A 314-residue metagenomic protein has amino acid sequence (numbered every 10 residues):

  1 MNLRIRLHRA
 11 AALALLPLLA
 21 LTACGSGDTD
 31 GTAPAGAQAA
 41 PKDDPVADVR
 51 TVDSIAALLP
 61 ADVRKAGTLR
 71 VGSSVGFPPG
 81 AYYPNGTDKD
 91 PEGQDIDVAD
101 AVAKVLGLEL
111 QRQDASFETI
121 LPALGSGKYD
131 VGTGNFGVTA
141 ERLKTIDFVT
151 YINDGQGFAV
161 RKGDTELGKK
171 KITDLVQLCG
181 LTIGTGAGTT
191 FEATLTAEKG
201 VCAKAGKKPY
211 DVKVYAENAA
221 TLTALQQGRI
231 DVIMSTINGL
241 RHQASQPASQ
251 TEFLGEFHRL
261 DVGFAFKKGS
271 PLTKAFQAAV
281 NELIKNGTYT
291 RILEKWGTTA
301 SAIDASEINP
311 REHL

Functional and structural regions predicted by a protein language model:
L19-A23: C-terminal motif of bacterial Sec signal peptides marking the signal peptidase cleavage site
G25, A37-D53, K104-V105, D164 (+3 more regions): Extended ligand-binding regions for polar small-molecule ligands
T32-G134: Extracytoplasmic small-molecule ligand-binding "clamshell" domains of the periplasmic binding protein/Venus flytrap
P78, K89-V105, F136, D154-E217 (+2 more regions): Bilobed "Venus flytrap"/periplasmic-binding protein-like clamshell domains and structurally analogous long
D100-V105, Q113-D114, E118-V131, K144-I146 (+3 more regions): Short helices/loops that flank or line small-molecule/ion binding pockets
E109-L175: Acidic, polar ligand-binding/catalytic clefts
T119, F136-L143, T196-A197, Q226-H258: A ligand-binding cleft/hinge motif common to bilobed small-molecule-binding domains
N153-V160, I237, R241, S245-N281 (+1 more regions): Periplasmic-binding protein-like
